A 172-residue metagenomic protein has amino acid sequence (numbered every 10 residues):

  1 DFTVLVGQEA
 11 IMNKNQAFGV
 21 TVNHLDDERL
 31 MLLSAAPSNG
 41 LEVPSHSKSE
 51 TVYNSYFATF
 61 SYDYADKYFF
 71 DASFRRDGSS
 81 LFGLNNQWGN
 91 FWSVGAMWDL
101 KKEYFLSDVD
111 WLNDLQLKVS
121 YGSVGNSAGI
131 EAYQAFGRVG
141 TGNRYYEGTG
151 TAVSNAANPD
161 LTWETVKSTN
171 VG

Functional and structural regions predicted by a protein language model:
D1-G172: Extracellular/periplasmic, surface-exposed regions of secreted and cell-surface proteins
